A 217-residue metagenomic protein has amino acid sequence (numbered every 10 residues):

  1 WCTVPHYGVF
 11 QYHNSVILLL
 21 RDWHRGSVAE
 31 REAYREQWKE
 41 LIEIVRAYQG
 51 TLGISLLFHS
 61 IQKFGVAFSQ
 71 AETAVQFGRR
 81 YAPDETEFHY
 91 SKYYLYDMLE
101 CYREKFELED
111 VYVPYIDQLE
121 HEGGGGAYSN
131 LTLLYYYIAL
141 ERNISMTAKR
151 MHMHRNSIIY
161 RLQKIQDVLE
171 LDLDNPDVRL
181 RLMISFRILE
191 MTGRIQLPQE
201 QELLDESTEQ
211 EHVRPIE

Functional and structural regions predicted by a protein language model:
W1-E217: Cytosolic nucleotide-utilizing catalytic cores of signal-transduction proteins
